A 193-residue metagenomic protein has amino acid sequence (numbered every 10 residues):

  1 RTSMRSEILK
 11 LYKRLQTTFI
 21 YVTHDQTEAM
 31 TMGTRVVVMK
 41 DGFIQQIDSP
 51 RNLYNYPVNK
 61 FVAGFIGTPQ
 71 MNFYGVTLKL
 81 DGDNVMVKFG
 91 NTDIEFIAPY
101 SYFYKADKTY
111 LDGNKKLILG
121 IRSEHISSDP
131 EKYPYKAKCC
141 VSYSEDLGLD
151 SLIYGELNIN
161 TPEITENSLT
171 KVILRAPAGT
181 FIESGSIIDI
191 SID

Functional and structural regions predicted by a protein language model:
R1-F65: ABC ATPase nucleotide-binding domains
T2, T68, F73-G75, S128 (+1 more regions): Generic structural "secondary-structure junction" signal
Q26, Y56, Y74, I153-N160: Low-complexity, flexible helical/coil segments
G42, A63-G64, M71, E124 (+2 more regions): Flexible, active-site-adjacent loop/turn segments at secondary-structure boundaries
D48, F73, I121: Short loop/edge segments at beta-strand edges and connector loops that shape dinucleotide/nucleotide cofactor-binding
S49, F61, G75-T77, K138-Y143: Residues located in well-ordered beta-strands
Y56-D81, M86: C-terminal boundary and immediately downstream tail of ABC-type ATPase nucleotide-binding domains
L80-D193: Non-catalytic connector elements of ABC transporters
